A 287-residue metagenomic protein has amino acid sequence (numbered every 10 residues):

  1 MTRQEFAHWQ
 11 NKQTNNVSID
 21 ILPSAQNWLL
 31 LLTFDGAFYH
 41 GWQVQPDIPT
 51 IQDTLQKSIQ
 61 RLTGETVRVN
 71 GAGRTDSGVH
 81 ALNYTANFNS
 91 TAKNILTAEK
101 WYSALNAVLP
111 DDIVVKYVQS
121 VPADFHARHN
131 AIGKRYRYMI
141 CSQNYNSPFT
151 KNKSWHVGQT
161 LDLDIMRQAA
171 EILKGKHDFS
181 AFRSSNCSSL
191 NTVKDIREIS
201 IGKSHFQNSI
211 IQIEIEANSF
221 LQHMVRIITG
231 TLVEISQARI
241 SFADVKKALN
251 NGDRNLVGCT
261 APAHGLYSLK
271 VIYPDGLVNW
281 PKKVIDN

Functional and structural regions predicted by a protein language model:
M1-N287: Structured-RNA-binding interfaces characteristic of tRNA pseudouridine synthases
